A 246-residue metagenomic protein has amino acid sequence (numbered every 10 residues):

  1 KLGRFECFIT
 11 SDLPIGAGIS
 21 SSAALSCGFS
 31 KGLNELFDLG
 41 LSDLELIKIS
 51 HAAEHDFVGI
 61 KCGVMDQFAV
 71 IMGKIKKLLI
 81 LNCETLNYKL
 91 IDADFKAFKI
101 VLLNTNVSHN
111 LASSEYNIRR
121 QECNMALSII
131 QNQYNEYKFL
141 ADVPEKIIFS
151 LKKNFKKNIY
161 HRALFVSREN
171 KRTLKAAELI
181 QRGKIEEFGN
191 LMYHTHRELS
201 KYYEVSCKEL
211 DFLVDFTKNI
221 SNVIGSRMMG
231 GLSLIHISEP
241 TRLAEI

Functional and structural regions predicted by a protein language model:
K1-A93, N219: Gly/Ser-rich oxyanion-binding loop with an adjacent helix/lid that shapes the negatively charged ligand pocket
F5-I9, L210, S226: A short glycine-rich, hydrophobically flanked beta-strand micro-motif that places a catalytic Asp/Glu for divalent metal
S11-L13, T105-V107, L232: Short, histidine-centered active-site or binding-site loop motifs used for metal coordination, general acid-base
I19-S21, R227-L232: Active-site nucleophile and cofactor-binding loops and adjacent substrate-binding regions of central metabolic enzymes
M65, M192, M228-M229: Methionine-biased hydrophobic packing positions in alpha-helices, especially within tandem helical repeat solenoids
K77-G225, R242: C-terminal nucleotide
L210-V214, G230-I235: Small/polar glycine-rich anion-binding or flexible loop at a beta-alpha turn
H236-E239, L243-I246: Single conserved hydrophobic/aromatic residue that forms the stacking wall/gate of nucleotide- or nucleobase-binding
